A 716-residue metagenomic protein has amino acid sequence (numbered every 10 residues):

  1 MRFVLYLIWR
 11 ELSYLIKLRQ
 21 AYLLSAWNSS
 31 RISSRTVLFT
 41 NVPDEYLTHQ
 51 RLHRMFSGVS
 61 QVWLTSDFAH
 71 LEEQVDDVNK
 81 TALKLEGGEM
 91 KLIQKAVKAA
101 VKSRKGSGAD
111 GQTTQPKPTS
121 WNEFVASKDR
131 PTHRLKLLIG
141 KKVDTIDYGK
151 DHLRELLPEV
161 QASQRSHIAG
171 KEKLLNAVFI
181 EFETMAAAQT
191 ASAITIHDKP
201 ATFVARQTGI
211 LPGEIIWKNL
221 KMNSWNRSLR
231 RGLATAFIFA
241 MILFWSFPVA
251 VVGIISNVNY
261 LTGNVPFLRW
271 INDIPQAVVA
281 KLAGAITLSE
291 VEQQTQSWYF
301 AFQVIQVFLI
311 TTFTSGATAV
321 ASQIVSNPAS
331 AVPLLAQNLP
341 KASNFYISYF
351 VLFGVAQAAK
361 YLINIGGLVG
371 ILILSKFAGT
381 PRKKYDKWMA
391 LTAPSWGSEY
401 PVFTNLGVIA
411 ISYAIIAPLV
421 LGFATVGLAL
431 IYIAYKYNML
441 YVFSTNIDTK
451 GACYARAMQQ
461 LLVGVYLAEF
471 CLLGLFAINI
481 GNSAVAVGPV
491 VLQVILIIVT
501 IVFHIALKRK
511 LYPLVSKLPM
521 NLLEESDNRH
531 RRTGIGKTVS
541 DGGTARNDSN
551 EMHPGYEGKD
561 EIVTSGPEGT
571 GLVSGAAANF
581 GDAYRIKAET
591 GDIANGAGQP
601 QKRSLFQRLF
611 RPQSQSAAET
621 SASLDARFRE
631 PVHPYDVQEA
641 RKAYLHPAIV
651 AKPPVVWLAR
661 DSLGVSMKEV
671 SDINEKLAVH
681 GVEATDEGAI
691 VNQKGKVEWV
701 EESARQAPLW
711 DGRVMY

Functional and structural regions predicted by a protein language model:
M1-F179, E183-K281, F300, L334 (+5 more regions): Membrane-proximal cytosolic interface modules of multi-pass membrane proteins
I271-C471, L475-Q493, V502-P519: Generic detector of multi-pass transmembrane helix bundles and their immediately adjacent loops in polytopic membrane
